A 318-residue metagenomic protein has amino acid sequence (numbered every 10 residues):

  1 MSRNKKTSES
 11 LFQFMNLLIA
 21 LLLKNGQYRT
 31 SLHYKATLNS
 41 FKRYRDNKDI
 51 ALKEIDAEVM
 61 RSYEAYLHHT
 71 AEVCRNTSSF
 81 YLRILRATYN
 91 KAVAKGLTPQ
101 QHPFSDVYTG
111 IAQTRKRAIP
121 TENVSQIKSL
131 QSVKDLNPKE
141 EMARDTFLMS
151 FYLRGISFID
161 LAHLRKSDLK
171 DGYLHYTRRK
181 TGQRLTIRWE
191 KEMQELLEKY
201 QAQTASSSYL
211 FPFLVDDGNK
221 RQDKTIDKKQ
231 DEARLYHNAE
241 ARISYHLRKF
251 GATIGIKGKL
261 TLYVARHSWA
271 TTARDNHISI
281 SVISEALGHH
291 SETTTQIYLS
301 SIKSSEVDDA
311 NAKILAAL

Functional and structural regions predicted by a protein language model:
L17-R29, L38-R115, L130-K134: N-terminal core-binding DNA-recognition domain of tyrosine recombinases/integrases
N90-L97, S150-D171: Short, charged phosphate-coordinating catalytic segments
D106, H163-K199, V215-D216: Conserved tyrosine-mediated DNA breakage-rejoining catalytic core shared by Y-recombinases
V107-F158: Basic, Lys/Arg- and aromatic-enriched nucleic-acid-binding interface segment
A118, R178-G182, L287-A312: Catalytic-site neighborhood detector that most strongly recognizes the C-terminal catalytic loop/helix of tyrosine
V124, E190-K257: Active-site/catalytic core of tyrosine-dependent DNA strand-transfer enzymes
D135-P138, L235, S244-E285: Short, basic (Lys/Arg/His-rich) helix/loop patches that form interaction surfaces in the mid-to-C-terminal regions
S167-Y173, K257-G258, I278-I297: Short, polar N-cap/turn motifs at the start of nucleic acid-interacting alpha helices
